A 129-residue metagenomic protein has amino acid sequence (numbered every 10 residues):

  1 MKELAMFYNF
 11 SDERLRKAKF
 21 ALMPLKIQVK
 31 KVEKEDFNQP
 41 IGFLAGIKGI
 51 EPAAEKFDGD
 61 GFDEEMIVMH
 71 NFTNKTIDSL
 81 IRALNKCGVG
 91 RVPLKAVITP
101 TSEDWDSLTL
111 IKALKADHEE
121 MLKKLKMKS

Functional and structural regions predicted by a protein language model:
M1-K48: N-terminal, charge-rich interaction modules
M1-N9, E65-I67, L114-K115, K128: Long, low-complexity, intrinsically disordered polar/charged segments
E3, R16-F20, I77, I81-M127: Helix-rich interaction surfaces within compact, conserved domain-sized segments that mediate assembly or partner
F10-S11, E35-F37, T73, T99-E103: Short beta-alpha junction loops
F20-P24, E35, D60, L122-S129: An N-terminus-focused feature that recognizes amino-terminal "leader" regions
L44-M66: Short, structured active-site "lid" loops
D58-C87: Mid-chain, well-packed structural core segment of small domains
